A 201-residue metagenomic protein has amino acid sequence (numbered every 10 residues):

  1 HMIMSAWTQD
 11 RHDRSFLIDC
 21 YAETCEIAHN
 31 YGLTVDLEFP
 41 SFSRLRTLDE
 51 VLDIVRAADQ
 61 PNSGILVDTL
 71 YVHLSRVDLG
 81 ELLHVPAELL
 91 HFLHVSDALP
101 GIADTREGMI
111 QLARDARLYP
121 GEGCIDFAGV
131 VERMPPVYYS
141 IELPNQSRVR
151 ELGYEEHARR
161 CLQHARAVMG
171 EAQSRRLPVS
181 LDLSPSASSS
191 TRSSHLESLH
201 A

Functional and structural regions predicted by a protein language model:
H1-I65, L74: Active-site acidic/histidine proton-transfer and metal-coordination neighborhood in alpha/beta enzyme cores
L48-V67, H73-A201: Histidine-acidic metal/acid-base catalytic patches
